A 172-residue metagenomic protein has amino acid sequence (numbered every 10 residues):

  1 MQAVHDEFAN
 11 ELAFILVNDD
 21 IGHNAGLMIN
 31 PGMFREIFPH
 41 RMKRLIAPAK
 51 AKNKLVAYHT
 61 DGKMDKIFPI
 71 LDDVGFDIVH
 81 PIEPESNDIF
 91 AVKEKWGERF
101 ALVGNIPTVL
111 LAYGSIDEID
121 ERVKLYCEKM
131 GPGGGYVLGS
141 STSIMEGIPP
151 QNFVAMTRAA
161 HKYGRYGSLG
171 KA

Functional and structural regions predicted by a protein language model:
M1-A172: Active-site loop segments of alpha/beta catalytic cores
